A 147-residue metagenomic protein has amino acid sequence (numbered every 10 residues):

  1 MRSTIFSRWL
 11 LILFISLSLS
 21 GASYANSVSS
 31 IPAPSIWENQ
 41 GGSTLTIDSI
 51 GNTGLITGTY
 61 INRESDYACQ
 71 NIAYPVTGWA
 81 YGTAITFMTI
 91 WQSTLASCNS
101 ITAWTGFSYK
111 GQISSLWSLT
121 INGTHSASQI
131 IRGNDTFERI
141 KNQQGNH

Functional and structural regions predicted by a protein language model:
R2-L10: Bacterial N-terminal signal peptides that target proteins for export
L10-S20: Bacterial N-terminal signal peptides
G21-S27: Sec/Tat signal peptide C-region and signal peptidase I cleavage site
S27-S108, W117, T124, G133-G145: Central antiparallel beta-sheet cores of small beta-barrel/beta-sandwich binding domains
Q129-I130: Short, aromatic/basic amphipathic alpha-helical patches
